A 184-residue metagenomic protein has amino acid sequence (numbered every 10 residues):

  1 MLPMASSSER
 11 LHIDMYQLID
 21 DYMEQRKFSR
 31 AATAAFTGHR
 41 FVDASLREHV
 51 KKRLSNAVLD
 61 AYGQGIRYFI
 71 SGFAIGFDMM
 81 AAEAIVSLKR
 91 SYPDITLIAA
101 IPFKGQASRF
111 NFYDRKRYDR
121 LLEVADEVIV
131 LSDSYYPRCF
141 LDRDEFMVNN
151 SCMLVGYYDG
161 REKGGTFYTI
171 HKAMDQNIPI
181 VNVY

Functional and structural regions predicted by a protein language model:
M1-M15: N-terminal amphipathic/basic-hydrophobic helices that include classical n-h-c signal peptides and signal-anchor
L11-Y184: Acidic/glycine-enriched connector segments
